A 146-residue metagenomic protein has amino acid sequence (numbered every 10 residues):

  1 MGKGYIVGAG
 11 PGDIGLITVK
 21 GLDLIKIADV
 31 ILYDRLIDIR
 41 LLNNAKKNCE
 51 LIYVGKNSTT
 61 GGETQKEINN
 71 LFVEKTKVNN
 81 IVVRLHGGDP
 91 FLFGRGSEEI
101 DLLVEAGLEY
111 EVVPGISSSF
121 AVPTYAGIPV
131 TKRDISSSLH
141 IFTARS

Functional and structural regions predicted by a protein language model:
M1-A9, I14, V19-I116, A121: Class I S-adenosyl-L-methionine
G2-K3, V7, Y110-E111, S119-S146: Beta-strand/loop-alpha-helix module characteristic of Rossmann-like adenine-cofactor folds
